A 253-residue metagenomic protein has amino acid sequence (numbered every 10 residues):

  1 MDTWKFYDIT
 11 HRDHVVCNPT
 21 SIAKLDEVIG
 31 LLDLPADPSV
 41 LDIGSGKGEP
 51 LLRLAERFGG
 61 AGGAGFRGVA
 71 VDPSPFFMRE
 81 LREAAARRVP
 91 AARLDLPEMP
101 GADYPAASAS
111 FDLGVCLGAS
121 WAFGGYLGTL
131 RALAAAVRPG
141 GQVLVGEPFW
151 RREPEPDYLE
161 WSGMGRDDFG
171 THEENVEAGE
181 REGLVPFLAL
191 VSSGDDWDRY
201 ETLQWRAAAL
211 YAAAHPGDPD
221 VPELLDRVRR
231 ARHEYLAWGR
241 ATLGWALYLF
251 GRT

Functional and structural regions predicted by a protein language model:
N18-A36: Conserved alpha-helix/loop element of class I SAM-dependent methyltransferases that forms part of the SAM/SAH-binding
L41-I43, K47-D103: Class I SAM-dependent methyltransferase SAM/SAH-binding core
D103-G114: A short acidic, Gly/Pro-enriched loop at the edge of an enzyme's catalytic core that lines a small-molecule cofactor
L113-G125: A short SAM/SAH-binding and catalytic strip from SAM-dependent methyltransferases
L127-Q142: A short glycine-rich, Lys/Arg-flanked "PGG" loop and its adjoining helix->strand segment in the class I
V145-R166: Short, glycine-/aromatic-enriched active-site segment of Class I SAM-dependent methyltransferases
D168-G183: Short alpha-helix
L190-T253: Conserved Class I S-adenosyl-L-methionine
